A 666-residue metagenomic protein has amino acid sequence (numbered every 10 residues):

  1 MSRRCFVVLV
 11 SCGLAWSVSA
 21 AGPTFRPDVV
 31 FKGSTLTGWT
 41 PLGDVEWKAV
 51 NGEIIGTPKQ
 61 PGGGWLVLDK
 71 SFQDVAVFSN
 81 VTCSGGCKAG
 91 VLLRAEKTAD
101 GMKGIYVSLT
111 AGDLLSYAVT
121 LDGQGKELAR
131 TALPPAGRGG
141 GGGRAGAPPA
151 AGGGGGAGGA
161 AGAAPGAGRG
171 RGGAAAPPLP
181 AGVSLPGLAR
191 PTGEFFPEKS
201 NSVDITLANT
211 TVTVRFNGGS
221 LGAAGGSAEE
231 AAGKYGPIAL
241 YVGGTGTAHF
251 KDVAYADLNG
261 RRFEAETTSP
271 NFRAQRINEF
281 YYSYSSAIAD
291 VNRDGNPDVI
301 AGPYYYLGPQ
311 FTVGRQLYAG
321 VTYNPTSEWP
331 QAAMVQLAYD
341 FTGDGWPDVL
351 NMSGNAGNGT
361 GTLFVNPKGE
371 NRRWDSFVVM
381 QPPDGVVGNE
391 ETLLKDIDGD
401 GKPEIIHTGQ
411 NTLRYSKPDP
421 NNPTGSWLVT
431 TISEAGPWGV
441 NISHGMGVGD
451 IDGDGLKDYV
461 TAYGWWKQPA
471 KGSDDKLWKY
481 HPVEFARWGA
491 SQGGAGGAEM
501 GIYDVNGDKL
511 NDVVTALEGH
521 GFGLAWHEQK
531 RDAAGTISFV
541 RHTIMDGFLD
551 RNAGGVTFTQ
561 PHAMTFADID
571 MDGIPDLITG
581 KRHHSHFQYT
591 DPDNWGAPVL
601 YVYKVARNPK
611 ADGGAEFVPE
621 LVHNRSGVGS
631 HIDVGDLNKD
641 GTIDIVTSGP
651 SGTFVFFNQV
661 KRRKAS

Functional and structural regions predicted by a protein language model:
M1-R4: Positively charged n-region of N-terminal signal peptides that target proteins for export
V7, L109-K126, R130, Y241 (+5 more regions): Short, Lys/Arg-enriched charge-dense amphipathic segments
V7-S17: Bacterial N-terminal signal peptides
A20-T268, Y318-A319, E328: Carbohydrate-interacting regions of secretory-pathway proteins
L188-P191, L221-G226, K234-P237, D252-S666: Beta-propeller-forming repeat regions
